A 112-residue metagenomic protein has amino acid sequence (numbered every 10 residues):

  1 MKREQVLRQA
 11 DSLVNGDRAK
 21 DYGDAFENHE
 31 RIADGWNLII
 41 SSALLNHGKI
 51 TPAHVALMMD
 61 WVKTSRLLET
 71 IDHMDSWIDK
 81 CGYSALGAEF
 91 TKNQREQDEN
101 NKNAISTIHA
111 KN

Functional and structural regions predicted by a protein language model:
M1-N112: Intrinsically disordered, low-complexity regulatory regions that flank transcription factor DNA-binding cores
